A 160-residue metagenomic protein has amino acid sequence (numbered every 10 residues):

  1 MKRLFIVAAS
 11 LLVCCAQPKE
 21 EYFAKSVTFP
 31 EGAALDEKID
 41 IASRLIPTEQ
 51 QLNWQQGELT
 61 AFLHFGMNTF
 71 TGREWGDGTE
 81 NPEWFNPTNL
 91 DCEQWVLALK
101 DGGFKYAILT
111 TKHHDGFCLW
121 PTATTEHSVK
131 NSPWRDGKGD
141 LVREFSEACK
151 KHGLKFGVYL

Functional and structural regions predicted by a protein language model:
K2-V7: Sec-dependent signal peptide recognition, specifically the positively charged N-region followed immediately by
A9-A16: Hydrophobic h-region of N-terminal signal peptides that target proteins for export in Gram-negative bacteria
K19-L160: Mature catalytic domains of secreted/periplasmic carbohydrate-active enzymes
